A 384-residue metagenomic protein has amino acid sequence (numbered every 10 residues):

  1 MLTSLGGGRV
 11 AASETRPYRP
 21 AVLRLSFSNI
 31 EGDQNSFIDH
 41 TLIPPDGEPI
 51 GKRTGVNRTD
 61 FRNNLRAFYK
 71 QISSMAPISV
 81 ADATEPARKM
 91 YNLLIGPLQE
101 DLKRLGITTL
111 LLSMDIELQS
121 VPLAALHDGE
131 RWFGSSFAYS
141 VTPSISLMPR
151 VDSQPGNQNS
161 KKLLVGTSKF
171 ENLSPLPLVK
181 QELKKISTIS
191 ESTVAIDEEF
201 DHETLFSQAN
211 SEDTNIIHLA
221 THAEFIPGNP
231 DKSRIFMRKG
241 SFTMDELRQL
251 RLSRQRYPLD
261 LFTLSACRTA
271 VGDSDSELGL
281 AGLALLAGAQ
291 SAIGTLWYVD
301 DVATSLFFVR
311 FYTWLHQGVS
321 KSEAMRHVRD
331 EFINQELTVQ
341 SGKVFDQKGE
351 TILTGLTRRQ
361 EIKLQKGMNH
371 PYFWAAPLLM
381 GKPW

Functional and structural regions predicted by a protein language model:
M1-F137, L147-R150, Q158-K161, P227: Domain-scale, conserved, charged regions that form catalytic cores and adjacent regulatory/interaction surfaces
L25-S28, S113-I116, V165-K169, L219-A223 (+5 more regions): Active-site-proximal beta-strand/loop segments in catalytic clefts of secreted hydrolases
H40, L110-L112, V165, I186 (+6 more regions): Residue-level detector of buried hydrophobic side-chain packing in well-ordered secondary-structure elements
A76-T84, K169-L176, T269-A270: Second-shell loop/turn segments in exported
L105-G106, S113-I216, K232-I235, L379-P383: Catalytic-core domains of enzymes
G106-I107, S305-W384: An often Trp-containing, charged/polar helix-loop segment at the C-terminal end of enzyme catalytic cores
P143-L147, D152-P155, N215, L219-R310: Catalytic cores of nucleophile-dependent amide-cleaving enzymes
